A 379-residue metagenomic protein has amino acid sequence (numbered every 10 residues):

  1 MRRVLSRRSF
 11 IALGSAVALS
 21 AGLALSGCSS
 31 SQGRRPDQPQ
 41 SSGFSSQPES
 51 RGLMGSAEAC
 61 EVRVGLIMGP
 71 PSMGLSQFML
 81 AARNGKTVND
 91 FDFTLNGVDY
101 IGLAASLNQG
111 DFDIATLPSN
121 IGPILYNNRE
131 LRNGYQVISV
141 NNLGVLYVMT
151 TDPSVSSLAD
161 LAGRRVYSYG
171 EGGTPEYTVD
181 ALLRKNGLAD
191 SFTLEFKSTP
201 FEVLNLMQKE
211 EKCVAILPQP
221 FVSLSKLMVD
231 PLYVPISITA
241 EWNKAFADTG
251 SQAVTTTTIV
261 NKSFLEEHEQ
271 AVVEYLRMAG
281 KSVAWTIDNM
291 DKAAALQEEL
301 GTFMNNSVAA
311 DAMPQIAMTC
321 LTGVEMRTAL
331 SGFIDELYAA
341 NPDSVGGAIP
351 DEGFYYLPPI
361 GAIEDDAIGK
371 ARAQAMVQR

Functional and structural regions predicted by a protein language model:
S9-S30: N-terminal export signals
S31-D37: Bacterial Sec signal peptide processing site at the extreme N-terminus
Q38-D190, L194-E195, C213, Q219 (+1 more regions): Short, glycine-/small- and polar/acidic-enriched structural segments that line small-molecule recognition paths
Q77-M79, V145-S156, A247-D248, Q252-Q270 (+1 more regions): A bilobed periplasmic-binding-protein/Venus flytrap-type ligand-binding module shared by bacterial periplasmic
A82-D90, G163, T239-S251, M318-R327: Short, solvent-exposed loop/beta-turn-alpha elements that line the ligand-binding surface or hinge of extracytoplasmic
N120-I121, E202-L296: Pocket-lining segment of extracytoplasmic ligand-binding domains
L265-S344: Secondary-structure end/capping motifs
S331, D335-R379: Conserved C-terminal helix/tail region of periplasmic/extracytoplasmic solute-binding proteins
